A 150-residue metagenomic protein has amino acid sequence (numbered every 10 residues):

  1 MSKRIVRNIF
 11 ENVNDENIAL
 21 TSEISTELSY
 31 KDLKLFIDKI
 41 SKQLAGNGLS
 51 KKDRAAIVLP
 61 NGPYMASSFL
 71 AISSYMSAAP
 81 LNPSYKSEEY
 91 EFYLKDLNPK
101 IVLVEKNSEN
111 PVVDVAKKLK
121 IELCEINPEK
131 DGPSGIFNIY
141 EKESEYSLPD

Functional and structural regions predicted by a protein language model:
R7-S29: AMP-dependent adenylate-forming
S41-Y85: Conserved AMP-binding/adenylate-forming
L59, L81-P83, V104-E105, I121-P133: Short beta-strand elements of ligand-binding domains
E88-Y90, P111: Short acidic active-site motifs
N98-P99: Proline-aspartate-enriched helix->loop->beta-strand connector
N110-D150: ANL superfamily adenylate-forming
